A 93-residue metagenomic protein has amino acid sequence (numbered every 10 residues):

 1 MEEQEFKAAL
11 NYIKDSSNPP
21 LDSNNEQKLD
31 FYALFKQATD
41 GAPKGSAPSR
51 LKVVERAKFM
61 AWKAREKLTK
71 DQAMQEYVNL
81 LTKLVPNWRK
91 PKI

Functional and structural regions predicted by a protein language model:
E3-S49, M60, A64-Q72, E76 (+1 more regions): A charge-rich, low-complexity, intrinsically flexible signal that marks solvent-exposed coils, linkers, repeats
V54-F59: Surface-exposed beta-strand-to-loop junctions that form interaction patches on eukaryotic regulatory domains
